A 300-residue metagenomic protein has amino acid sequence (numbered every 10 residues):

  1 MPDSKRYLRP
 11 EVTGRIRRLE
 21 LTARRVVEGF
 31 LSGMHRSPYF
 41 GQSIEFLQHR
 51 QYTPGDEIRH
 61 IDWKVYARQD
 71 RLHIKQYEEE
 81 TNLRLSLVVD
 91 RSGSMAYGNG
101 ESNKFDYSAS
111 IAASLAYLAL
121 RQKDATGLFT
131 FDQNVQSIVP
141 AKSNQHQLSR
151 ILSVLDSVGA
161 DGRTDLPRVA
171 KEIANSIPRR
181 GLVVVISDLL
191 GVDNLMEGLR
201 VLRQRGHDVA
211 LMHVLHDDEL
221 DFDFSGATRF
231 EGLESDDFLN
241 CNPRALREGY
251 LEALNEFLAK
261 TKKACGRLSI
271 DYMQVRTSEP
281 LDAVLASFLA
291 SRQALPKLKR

Functional and structural regions predicted by a protein language model:
M1-P38, Q48, E57, N175-G181 (+1 more regions): Von Willebrand factor type A / integrin I
M1-S143, L182-S187, V192-D193, E197 (+4 more regions): An amphipathic, basic-hydrophobic helix/alpha-beta surface used to engage anionic, phosphate-rich ligands or surfaces
D106, A160-P167, E252-N255: Conserved phosphate-coordination/catalytic loops
A109, A113, L166-A170, L258: Short, well-ordered alpha-helical scaffold segments within catalytic/effector domains
I138-S153, L289-A290: Short, electropositive alpha-helical surface patch
Q147-G181, D193, L215-H216: Von Willebrand factor
